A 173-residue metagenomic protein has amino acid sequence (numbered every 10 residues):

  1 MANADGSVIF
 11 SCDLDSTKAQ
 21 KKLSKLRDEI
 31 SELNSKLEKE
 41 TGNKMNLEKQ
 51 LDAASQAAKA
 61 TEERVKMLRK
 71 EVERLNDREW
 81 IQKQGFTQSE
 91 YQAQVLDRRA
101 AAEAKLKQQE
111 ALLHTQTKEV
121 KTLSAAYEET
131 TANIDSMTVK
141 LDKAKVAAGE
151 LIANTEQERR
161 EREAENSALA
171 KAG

Functional and structural regions predicted by a protein language model:
A2-Y91, V95-G173: Residues at a specific register/face of alpha-helical coiled-coils
